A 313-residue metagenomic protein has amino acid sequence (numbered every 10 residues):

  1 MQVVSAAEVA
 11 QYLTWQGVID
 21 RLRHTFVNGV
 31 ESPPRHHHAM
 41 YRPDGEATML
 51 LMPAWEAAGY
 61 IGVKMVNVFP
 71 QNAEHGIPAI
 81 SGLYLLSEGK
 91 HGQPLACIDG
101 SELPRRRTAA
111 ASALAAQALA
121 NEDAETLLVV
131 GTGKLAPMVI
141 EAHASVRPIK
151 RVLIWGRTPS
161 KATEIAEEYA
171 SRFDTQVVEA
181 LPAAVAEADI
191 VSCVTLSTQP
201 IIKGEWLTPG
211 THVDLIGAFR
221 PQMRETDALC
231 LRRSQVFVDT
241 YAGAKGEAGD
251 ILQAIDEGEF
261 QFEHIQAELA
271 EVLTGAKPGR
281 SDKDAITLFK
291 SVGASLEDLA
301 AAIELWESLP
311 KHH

Functional and structural regions predicted by a protein language model:
M1-R105, A113, D123, A267 (+2 more regions): N-terminal ligand-binding/catalytic initiation module
L119-T126, P148, T208-P209: Short helix-loop-beta connector
T126-L128, T287: Conserved beta-strand elements of the Class I
T132-G133: Glycine-rich Rossmann-fold phosphate-binding loop(s) that bind the pyrophosphate of adenine dinucleotide cofactors
A136-P137: N-terminal Rossmann-fold NAD(P) dinucleotide-binding loop
S145-Y169: NAD(P)-binding Rossmann-fold cofactor-contacting core
R172-E259: Rossmann-like adenosine-cofactor binding region
M223-H313: Adenosine-phosphate binding glycine-rich loop
